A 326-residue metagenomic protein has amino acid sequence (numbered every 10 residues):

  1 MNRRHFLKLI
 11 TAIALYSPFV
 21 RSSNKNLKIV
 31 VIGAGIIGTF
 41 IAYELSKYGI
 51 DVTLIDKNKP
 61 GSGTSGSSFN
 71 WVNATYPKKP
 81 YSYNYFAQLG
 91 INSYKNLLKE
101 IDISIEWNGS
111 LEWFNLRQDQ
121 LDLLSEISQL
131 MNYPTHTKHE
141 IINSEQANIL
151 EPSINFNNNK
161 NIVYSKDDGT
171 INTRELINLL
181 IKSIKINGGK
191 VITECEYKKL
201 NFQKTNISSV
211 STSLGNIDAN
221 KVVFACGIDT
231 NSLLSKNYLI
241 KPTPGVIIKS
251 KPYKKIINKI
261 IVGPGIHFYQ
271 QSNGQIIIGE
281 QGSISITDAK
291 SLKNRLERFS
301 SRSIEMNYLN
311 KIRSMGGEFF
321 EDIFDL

Functional and structural regions predicted by a protein language model:
H5-S22: N-terminal export signals
I29-T53: N-terminal Rossmann-like FAD-binding beta1-loop-alpha1 element of flavoenzymes
Y48-S65: Glycine-rich FAD pyrophosphate-binding loop
F69-L150, G265-H267: Dinucleotide-binding Rossmann-like beta1-alpha1 core, especially the glycine-rich loop that anchors the ADP
I103, N115-K182, I186-N187, T193 (+1 more regions): Flavin (FAD/FMN) cofactor-binding and adjacent substrate-gating region of FAD-dependent oxidoreductase domains
K199-N216: Conserved beta-strand-loop-beta-strand element in the redox core of flavoprotein oxidoreductases
A219-N258: Central helical "cap/lid" subdomain
K255-L326: Active-site lid/adjacent beta-loop-alpha segment flanking the redox-cofactor pocket in flavoenzymes
